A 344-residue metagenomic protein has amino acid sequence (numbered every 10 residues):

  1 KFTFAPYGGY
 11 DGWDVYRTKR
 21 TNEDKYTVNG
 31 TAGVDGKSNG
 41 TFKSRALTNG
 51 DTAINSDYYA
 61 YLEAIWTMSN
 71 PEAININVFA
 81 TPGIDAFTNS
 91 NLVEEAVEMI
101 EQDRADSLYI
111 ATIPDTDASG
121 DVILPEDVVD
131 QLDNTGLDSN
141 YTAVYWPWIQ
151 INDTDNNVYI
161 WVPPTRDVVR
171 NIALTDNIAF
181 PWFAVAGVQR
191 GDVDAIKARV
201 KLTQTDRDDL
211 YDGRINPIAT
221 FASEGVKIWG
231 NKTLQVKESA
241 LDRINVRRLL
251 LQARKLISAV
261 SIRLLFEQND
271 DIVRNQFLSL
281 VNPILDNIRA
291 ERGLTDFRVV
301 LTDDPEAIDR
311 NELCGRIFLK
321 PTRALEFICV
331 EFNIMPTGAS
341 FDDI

Functional and structural regions predicted by a protein language model:
K1-I344: Structured, hydrophobic secondary-structure cores that serve as assembly/anchoring elements
